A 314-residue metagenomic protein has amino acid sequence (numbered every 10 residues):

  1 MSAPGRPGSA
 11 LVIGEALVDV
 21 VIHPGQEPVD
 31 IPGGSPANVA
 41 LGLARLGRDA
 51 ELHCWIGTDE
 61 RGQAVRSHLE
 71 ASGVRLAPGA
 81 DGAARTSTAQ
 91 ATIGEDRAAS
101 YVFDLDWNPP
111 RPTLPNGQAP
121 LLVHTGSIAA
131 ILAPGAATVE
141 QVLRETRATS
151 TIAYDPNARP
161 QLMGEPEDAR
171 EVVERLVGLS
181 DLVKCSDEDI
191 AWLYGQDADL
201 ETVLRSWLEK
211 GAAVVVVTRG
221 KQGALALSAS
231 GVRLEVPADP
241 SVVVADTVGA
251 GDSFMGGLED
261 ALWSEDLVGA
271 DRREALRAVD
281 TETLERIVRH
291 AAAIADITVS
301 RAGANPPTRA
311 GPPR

Functional and structural regions predicted by a protein language model:
M1-R75: Glycine-rich phosphate/adenosyl-contacting loop at the front of the ribokinase-like
M1-S9, Q196-R314: Conserved phosphate-binding/catalytic region of the ribokinase-like
V20, R48-A130, I152, R314: Conserved N-terminal subdomain of the carbohydrate kinase-like
G25-D30, D106-W107, R277: Short glycine-enriched, charge-decorated loop/helix-capping segments at active-site entrances that position
L41, T88-T92, G223-L227: Short beta-strand scaffold segments in enzyme catalytic cores
L43, S186, G251: Short, conserved phosphate/pyrophosphate- and ester-handling motifs at nucleotide-, phospho-/glycolipid
L122-R205, A212, Q222-G223: Conserved beta-alpha-beta core of the PfkB/ribokinase-like small-molecule kinase fold
